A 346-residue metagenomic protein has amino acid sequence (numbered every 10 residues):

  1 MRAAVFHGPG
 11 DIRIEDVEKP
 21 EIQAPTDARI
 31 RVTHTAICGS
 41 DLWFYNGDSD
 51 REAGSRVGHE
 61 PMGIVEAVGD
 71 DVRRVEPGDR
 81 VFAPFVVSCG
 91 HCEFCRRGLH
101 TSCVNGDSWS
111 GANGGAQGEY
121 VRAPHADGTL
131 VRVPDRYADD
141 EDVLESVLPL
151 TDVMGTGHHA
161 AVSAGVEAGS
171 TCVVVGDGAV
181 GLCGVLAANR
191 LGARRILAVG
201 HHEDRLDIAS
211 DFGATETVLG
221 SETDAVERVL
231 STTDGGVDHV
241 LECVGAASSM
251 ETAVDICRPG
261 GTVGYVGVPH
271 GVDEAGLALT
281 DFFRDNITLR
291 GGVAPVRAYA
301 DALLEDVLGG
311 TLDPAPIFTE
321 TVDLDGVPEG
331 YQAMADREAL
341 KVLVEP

Functional and structural regions predicted by a protein language model:
M1, E251-D255, R297-P346: C-terminal hydrophobic helical "lid"/dimerization subdomain of Rossmann-like NAD(P)H-dependent oxidoreductases
P20-T35, D48-E93, P134-D140: Glycine-rich beta-strand-centered segment in the early N-terminal region that forms part of a ligand/cofactor-binding
R74-P77, A168, P259: Short, flexible surface segments
C89-V175: NAD(P)H dinucleotide-binding glycine-rich loop of Rossmann-like/cofactor-binding domains, especially the beta1-alpha1
A138-T223, E227-R228: Mid-domain Rossmann-like dinucleotide-binding core that forms the NAD(H)/NADP(H) cofactor-binding site
A164, D207, F212-T288, P328: Glycine-rich cofactor phosphate-binding loops and adjacent beta1-alpha1 units of small-molecule cofactor enzyme domains
H202, P269, P295: Residues in the short beta-alpha loop(s) of Rossmann-like NAD(P)-binding domains
